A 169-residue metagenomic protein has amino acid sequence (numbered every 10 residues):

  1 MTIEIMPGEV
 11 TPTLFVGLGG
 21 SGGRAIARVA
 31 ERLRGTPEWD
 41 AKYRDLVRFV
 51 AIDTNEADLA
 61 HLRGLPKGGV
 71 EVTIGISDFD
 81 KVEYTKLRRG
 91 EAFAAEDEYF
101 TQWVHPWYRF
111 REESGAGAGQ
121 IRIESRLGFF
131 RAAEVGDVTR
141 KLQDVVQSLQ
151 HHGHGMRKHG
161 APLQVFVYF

Functional and structural regions predicted by a protein language model:
M1-Y168: Segments that form or flank anion-binding pockets
